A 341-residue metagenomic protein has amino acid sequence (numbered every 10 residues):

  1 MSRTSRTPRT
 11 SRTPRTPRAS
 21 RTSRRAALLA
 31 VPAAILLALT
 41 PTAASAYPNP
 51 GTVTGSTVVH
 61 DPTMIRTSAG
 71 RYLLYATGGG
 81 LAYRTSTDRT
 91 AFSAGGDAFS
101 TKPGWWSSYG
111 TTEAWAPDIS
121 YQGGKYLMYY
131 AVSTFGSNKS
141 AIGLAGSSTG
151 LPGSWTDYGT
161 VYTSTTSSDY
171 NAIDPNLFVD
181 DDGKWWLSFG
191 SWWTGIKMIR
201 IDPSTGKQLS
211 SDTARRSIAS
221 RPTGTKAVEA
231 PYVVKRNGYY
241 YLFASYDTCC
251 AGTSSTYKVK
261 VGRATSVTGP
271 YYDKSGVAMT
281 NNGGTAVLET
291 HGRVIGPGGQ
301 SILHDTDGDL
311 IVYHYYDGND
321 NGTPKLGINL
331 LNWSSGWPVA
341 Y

Functional and structural regions predicted by a protein language model:
M1-T7, S11-A46: Secretory targeting and sorting signals
S2, A46-Y341: Carbohydrate-active catalytic/glycan-binding domains of CAZyme proteins, especially the secreted or lumenal ectodomains
